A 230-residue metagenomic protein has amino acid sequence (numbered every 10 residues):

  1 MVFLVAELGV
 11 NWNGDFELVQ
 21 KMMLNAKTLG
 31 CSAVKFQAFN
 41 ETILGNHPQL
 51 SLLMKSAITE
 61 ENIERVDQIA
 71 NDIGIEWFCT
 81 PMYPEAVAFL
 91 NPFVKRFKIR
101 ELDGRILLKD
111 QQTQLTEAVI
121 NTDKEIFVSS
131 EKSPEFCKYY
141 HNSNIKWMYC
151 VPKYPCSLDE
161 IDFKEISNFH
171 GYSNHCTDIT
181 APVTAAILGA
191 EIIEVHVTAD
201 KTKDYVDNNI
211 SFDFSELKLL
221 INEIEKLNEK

Functional and structural regions predicted by a protein language model:
M1-K230: Catalytic cores and adjacent flexible loops of soluble metabolic enzymes that perform enolate/carbanion chemistry on
